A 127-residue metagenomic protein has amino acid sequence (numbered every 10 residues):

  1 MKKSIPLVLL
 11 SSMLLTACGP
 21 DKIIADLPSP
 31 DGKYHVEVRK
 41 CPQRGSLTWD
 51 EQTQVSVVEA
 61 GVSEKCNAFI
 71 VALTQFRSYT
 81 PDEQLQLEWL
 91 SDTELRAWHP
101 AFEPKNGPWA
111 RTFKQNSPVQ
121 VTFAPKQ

Functional and structural regions predicted by a protein language model:
K2-V8: Sec-dependent signal peptide recognition, specifically the positively charged N-region followed immediately by
L15-A17: C-terminal motif of bacterial Sec signal peptides marking the signal peptidase cleavage site
G19-P30: Bacterial Sec signal peptide processing site at the extreme N-terminus
D21, L73-Q127: Acidic, small-residue rich beta-repeat scaffolds with periodic aromatic anchors
V36-E37: Structural core positions within WD40/WD-like beta-propeller blades
K40-P42: Short amphipathic, basic-aromatic surface patches that mediate peripheral association with negatively charged
G45-E94: Mature extracytoplasmic domains of secretory-pathway proteins
